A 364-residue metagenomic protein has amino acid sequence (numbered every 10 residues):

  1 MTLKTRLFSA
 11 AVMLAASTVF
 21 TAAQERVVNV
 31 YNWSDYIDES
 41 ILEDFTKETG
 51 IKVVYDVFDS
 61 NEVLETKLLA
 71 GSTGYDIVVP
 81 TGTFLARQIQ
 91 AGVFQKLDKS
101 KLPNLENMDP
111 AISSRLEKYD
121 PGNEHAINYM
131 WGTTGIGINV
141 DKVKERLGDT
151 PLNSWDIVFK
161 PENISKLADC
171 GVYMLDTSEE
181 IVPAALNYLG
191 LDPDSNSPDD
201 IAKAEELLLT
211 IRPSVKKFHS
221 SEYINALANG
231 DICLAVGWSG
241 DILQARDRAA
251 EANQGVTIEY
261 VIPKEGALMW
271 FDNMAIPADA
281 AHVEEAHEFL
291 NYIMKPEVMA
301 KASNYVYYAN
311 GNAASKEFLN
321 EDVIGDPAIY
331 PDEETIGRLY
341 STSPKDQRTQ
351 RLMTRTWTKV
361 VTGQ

Functional and structural regions predicted by a protein language model:
Q24-Q88: Early extracytoplasmic/lumenal segment of secretory-pathway proteins
V79-L85, I89-S214, H219-A228: Extracytoplasmic ligand-binding site segments that recognize negatively charged/polar headgroups
F84-R87, L234-G255: A ligand-binding cleft/hinge motif common to bilobed small-molecule-binding domains
Q95-E106, D156, A252-L268, P277-A280: Short beta-strand->loop
G137-K142, N187-G190, W270-H282, K301: A bilobed periplasmic-binding-protein/Venus flytrap-type ligand-binding module shared by bacterial periplasmic
I201-T210, K216, Q254-A275: Periplasmic-binding protein-like
N225, E333-Q364: Conserved C-terminal helix/tail region of periplasmic/extracytoplasmic solute-binding proteins
P277-R338: Mature extracytoplasmic/periplasmic domains
